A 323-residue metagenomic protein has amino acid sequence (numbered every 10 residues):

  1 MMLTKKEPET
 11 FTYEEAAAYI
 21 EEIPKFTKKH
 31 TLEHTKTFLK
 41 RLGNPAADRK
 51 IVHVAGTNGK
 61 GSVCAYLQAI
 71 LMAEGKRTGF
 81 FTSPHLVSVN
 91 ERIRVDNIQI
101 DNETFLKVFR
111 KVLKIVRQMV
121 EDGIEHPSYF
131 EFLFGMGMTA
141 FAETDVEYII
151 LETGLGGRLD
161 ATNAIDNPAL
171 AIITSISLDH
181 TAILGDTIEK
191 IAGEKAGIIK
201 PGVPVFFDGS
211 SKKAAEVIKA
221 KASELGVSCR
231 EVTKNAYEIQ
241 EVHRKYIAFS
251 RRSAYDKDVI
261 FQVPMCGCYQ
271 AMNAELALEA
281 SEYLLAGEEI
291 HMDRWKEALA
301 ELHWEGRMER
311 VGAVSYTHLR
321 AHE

Functional and structural regions predicted by a protein language model:
M1-G56, V63-E74, F81, R117-I124: Short functional linear segments
L32, L39-K40, N44-A47, A73-D166 (+2 more regions): ATP-dependent carboxylate-amine ligase catalytic core
L67, G137, I218, T317: Aromatic/hydrophobic pocket-lining residues that form π-stacking "cages" and hydrophobic walls in ligand
T78, M265-A277, L302-G306: Short glycine/threonine-rich catalytic loop with a Thr-x-Gly-x-Asp
V120, D145-E152, P168-F261, A274-E297: Acidic, Mg2+-coordinating active-site environments of NTP-dependent enzymes
V120-I124, Q262-C268: A short glycine/serine-rich beta->alpha loop
A313-S315: Acidic, proline/serine/threonine- and glycine-rich low-complexity intrinsically disordered segments
T317-E323: Conserved small/polar residues in nucleotide/adenosyl-binding loops
